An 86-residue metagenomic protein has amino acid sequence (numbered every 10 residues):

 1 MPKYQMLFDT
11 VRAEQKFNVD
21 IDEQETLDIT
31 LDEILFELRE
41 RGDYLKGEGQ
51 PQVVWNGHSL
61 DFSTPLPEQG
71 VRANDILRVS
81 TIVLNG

Functional and structural regions predicted by a protein language model:
M1-G86: Ubiquitin system architectures
